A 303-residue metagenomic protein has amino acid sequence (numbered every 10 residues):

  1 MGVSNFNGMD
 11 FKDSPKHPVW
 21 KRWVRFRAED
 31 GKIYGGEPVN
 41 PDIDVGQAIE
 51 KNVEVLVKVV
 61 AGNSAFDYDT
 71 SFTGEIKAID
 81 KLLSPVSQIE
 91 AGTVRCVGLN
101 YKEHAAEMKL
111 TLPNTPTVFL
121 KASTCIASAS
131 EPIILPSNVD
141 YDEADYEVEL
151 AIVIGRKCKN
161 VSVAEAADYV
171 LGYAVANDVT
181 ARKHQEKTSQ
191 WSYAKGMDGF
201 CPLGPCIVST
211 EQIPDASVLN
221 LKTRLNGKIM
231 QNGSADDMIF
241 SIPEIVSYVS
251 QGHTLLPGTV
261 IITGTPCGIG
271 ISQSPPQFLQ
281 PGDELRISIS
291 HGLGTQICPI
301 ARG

Functional and structural regions predicted by a protein language model:
G2-P116, R286: N-terminal non-catalytic cap/leader segment that marks the start of a structured domain
G2-S4, G8, D13-K21, K32-I33 (+3 more regions): Catalytic-pocket segment enriched in acidic/His residues
F11-S14, L83-V86, A106-K109, I134-A144 (+4 more regions): A generic local secondary-structure boundary/capping motif
G46, K51, V55, L120-I134: A glycine-rich (often HGG/GG-containing) alpha/beta subdomain
L112-A129, Y146, Q280-H291: Structural signature of FAD isoalloxazine-binding scaffolds in flavoprotein oxidoreductases
F119, Y146, A151-K157, T254: Short, conserved beta-strand element in jelly-roll/cupin
E149-V153, A174, K222: Residues embedded in well-ordered beta-strands
